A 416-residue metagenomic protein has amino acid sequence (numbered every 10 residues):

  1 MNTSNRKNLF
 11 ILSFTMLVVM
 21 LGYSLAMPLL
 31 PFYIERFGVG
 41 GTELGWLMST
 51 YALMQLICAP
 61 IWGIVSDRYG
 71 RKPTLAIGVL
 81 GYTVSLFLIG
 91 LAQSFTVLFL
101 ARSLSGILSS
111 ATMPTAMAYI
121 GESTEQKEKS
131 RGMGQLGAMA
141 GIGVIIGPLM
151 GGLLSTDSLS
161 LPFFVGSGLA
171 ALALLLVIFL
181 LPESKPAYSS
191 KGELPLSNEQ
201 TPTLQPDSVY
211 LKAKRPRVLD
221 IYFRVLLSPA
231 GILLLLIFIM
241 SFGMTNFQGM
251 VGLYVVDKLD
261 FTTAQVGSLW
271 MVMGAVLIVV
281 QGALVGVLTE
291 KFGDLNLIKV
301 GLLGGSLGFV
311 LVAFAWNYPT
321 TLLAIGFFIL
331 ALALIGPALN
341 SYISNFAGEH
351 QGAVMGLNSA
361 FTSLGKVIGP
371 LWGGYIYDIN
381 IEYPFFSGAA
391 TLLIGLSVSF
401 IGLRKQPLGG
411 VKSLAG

Functional and structural regions predicted by a protein language model:
N2-N5, S184-L234, G416: Juxtamembrane intracellular "pre-TM" segments in multi-pass secondary transporters
P28-G41, G249-Q265: Short amphipathic helix-loop junctions that connect adjacent transmembrane helices in Major Facilitator Superfamily/SLC
G38, G70, L91-V97, L108 (+1 more regions): Helix-breaking motifs and short loop linkers at transmembrane-helix boundaries and internal kinks in secondary membrane
I57-Q93: Conserved MFS/SLC helix-loop-helix module at the cytosolic interface between two early adjacent transmembrane helices
A59-G70, V280-D294, Y377: Helix-to-loop junctions at the C-terminal end of transmembrane segments in multipass secondary transporters
G81, S85, T96-L104, P319-F327: Paired small-residue
A101-I142: Cytoplasmic helix-loop-helix junction between adjacent transmembrane helices in 12-TM secondary transporters
L295-L339: C-terminal transmembrane helical hairpin of 12-TM major facilitator-type secondary transporters
